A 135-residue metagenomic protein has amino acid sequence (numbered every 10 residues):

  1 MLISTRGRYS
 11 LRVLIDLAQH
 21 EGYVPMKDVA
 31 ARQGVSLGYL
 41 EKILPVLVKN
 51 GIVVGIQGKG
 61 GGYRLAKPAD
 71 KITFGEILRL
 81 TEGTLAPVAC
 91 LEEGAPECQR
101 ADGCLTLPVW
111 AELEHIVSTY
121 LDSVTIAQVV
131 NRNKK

Functional and structural regions predicted by a protein language model:
I3-T5, Y9-G38: N-terminal helix-turn-helix DNA-binding core of bacterial DNA-binding proteins
V24, G61-Y63, A127: Flexible, nucleotide-binding loop/lid elements of kinase catalytic cores
A31, V48-K49: Alpha-helical residues within the helix-turn-helix
L44-P45: Short, hydrophobic-biased segments on the C-terminal half of alpha helices that form "recognition helices"
K49-I52, L80: Residue cluster at the C-terminal edge of the helix-turn-helix DNA-binding motif
G51-A66: Beta-hairpin "wing" of winged helix-turn-helix
A66-K135: Non-DNA-binding regulatory cores of transcription-related proteins, predominantly C-terminal effector-binding
